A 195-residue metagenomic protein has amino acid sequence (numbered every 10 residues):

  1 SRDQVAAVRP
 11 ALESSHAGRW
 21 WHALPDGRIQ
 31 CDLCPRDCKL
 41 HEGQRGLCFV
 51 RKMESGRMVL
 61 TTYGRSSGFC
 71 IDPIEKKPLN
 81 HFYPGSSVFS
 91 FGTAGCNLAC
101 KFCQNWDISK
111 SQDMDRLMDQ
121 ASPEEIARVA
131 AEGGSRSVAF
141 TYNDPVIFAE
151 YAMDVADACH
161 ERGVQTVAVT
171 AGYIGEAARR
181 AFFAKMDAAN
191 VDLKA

Functional and structural regions predicted by a protein language model:
S1-S86: Flexible, acidic/Gly-rich N-terminal and inter-domain linker regions that tether and position cofactor-handling modules
M53-A189: Conserved Radical SAM active-site core
A189-A195: Short, intrinsically disordered, charge-balanced linker/junction segments flanking boundaries in proteins
